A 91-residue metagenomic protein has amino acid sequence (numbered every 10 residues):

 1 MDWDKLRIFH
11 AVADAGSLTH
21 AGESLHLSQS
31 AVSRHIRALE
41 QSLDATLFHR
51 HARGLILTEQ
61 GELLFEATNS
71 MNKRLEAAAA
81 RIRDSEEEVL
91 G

Functional and structural regions predicted by a protein language model:
M1-H10, A15, S33, E62-F65 (+1 more regions): Short alpha-helical elements of helix-turn-helix
A11-H26: Short helix-boundary/capping micro-motifs
E23, Q41, E62: Alpha-helical residues within the helix-turn-helix
S28, H35-A38: Residues within the DNA-recognition helix of helix-turn-helix
A38-L39, A78: DNA major-groove recognition helices of helix-turn-helix
E40-L57: A short LG(V/I)-centered, amphipathic sequence patch enriched for acidic residue(s) preceding the LG motif
Q60-R74, A78, S85: Short, solvent-exposed amphipathic helices
R83-G91: Interdomain hinge and pocket-entrance segments immediately C-terminal to HTH DNA-binding domains
